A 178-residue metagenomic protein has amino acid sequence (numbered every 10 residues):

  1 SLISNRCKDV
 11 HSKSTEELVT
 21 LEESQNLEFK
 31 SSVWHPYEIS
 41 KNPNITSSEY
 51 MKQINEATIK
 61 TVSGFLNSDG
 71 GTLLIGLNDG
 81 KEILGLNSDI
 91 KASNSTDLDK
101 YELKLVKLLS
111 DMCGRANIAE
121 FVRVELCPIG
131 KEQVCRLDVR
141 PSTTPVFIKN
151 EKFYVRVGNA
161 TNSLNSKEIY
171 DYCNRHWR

Functional and structural regions predicted by a protein language model:
S1-R178: Conserved N-terminal catalytic/coupling substructures associated with nucleotide/phosphate chemistry
